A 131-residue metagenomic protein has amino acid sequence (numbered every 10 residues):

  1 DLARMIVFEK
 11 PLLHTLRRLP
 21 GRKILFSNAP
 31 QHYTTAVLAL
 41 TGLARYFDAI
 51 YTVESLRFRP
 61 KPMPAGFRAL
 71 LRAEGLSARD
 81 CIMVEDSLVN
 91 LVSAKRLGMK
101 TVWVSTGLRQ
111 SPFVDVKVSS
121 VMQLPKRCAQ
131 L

Functional and structural regions predicted by a protein language model:
D1-L25, Q31, T35, P64: Short, acidic loop-to-helix structural element flanking the phosphoryl-transfer center in phosphate-processing enzymes
P11, L19-G21, F26, F58 (+1 more regions): Aromatic-residue detector
Q31, T35-L131: Asp-based, Mg2+/Mn2+-dependent phosphohydrolase catalytic module
